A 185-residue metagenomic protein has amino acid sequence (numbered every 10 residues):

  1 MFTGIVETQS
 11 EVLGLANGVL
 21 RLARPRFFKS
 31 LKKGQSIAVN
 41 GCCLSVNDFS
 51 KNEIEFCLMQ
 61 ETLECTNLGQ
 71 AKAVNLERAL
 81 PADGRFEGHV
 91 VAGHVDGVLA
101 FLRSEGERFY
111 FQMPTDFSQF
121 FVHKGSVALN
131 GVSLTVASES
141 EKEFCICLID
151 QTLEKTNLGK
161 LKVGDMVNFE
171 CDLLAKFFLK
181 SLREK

Functional and structural regions predicted by a protein language model:
M1-K185: Conserved loop->alpha-helix
